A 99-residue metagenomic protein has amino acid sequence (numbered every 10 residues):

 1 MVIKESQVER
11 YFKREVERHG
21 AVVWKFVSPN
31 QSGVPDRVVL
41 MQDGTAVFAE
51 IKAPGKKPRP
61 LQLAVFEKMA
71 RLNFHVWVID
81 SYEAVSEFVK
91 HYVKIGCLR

Functional and structural regions predicted by a protein language model:
M1-R99: Catalytic phosphate/metal-binding cores of nucleic-acid and nucleotide-processing enzymes, i.e., regions that mediate
